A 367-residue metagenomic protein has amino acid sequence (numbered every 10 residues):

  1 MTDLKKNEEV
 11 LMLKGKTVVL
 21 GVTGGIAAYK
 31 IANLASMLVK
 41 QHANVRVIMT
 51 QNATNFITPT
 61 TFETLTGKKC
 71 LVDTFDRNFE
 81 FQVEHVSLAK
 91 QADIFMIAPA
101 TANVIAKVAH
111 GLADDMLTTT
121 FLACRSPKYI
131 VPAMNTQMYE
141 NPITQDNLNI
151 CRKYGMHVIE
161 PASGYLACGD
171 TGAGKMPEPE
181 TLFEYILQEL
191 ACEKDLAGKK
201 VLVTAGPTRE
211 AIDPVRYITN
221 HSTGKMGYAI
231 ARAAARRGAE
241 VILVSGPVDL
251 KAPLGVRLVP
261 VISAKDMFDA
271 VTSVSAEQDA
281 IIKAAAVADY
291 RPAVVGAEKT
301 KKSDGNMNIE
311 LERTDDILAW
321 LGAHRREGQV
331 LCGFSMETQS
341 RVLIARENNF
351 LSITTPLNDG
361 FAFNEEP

Functional and structural regions predicted by a protein language model:
T2-Y129, N135-G224, Y228-F350, L357-P367: A cross-family phosphate/adenosyl-ligand binding-site feature
